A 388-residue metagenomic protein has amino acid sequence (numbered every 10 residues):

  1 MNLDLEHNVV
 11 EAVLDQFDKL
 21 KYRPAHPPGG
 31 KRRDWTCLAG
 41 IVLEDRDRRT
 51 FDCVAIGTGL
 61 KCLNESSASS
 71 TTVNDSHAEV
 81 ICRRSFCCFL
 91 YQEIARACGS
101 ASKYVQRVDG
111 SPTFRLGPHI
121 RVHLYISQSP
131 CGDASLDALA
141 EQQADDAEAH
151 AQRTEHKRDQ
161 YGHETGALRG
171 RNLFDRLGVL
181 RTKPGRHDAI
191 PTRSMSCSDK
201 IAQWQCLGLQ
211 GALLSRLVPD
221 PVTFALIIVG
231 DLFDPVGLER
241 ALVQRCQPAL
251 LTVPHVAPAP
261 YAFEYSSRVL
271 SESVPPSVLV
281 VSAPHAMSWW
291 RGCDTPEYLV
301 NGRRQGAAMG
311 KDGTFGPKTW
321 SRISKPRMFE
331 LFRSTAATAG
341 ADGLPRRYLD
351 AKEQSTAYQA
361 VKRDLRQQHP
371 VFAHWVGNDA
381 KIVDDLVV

Functional and structural regions predicted by a protein language model:
M1-V388: Catalytic cores of nucleic-acid editing and processing enzymes, centered on the cytidine/adenosine deaminase
